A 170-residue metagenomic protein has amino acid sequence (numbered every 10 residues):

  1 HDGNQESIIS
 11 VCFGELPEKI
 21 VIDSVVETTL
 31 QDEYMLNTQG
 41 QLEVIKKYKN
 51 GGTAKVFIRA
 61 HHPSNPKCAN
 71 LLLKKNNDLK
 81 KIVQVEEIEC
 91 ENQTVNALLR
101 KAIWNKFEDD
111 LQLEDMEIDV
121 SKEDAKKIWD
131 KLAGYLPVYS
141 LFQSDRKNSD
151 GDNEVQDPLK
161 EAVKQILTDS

Functional and structural regions predicted by a protein language model:
H1-G14, L79-L98: Charged, compositionally biased non-catalytic regions
H1-G40: Conserved P-loop NTP-binding catalytic core
S10, Q31, I45, A54 (+2 more regions): Generic intrinsically disordered, low-complexity segments enriched for polar/acidic and small residues
F13-V25, E91-E123: Extended, Lys/Arg-enriched charged tracts that mediate electrostatic binding to polyanionic substrates
T29-Q31, Q41, D115-L132: Short alpha-helical segments and helix-capping/turn motifs at coil-helix boundaries
L30, Y34, G40, V56-A60 (+2 more regions): Accessory nucleic-acid engagement/destabilization modules that flank
M35, G40-Y48, I58, L99-L111: A broad "ordered helical/assembly scaffold" signature
I45-E89, K127-S170: Coupling/switch segment of ABC-type P-loop NTPase heads
